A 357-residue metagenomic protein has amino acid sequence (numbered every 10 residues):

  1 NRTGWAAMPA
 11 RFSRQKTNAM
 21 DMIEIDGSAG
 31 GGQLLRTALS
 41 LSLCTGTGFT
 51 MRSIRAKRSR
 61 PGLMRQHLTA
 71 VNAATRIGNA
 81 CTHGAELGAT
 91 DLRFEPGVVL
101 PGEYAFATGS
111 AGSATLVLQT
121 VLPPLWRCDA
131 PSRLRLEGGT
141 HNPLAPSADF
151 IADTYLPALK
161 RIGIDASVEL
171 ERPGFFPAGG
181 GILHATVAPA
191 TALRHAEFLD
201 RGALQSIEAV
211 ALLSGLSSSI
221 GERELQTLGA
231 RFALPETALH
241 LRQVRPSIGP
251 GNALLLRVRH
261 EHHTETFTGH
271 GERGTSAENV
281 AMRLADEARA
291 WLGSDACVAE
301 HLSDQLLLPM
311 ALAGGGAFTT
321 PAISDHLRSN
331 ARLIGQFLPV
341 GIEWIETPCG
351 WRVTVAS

Functional and structural regions predicted by a protein language model:
D21-S42, T47: N-terminal basic/disordered segments at the start of proteins
T45-G62, P131-L136: Glycine-rich phosphate/pyrophosphate-binding loops and their adjacent beta-strand/loop elements at enzyme active sites
L68-E169, H184: A generic, well-ordered mixed alpha/beta core segment in the N-terminal half of proteins
C81-A85, P131-S132, G163-P173, F232-G249 (+3 more regions): Flexible, glycine/charged-enriched surface loops at secondary-structure junctions
E95, V99-P101, A107-A111, R127 (+3 more regions): Phosphate/diphosphate-binding glycine-rich loops and adjacent basic-rich segments that engage nucleotide
L144, R161, D200-E300: Conserved mixed alpha/beta catalytic, RNA-binding, or beta-rich assembly cores of soluble enzyme, regulatory
A317-S357: C-terminal functional modules
